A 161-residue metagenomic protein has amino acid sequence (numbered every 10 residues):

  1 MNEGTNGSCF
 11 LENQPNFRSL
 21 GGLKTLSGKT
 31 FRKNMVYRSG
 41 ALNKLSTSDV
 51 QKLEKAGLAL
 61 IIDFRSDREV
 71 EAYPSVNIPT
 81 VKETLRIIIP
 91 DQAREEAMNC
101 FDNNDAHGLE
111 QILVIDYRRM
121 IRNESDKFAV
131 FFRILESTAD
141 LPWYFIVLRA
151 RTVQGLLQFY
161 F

Functional and structural regions predicted by a protein language model:
M1-Y144, L156-F161: Cys-dependent protein tyrosine phosphatase-like superfamily
L148-G155: Ser/Thr-glycine-rich phosphate-binding loops at phosphate-binding pockets of nucleotides, nucleotide cofactors
